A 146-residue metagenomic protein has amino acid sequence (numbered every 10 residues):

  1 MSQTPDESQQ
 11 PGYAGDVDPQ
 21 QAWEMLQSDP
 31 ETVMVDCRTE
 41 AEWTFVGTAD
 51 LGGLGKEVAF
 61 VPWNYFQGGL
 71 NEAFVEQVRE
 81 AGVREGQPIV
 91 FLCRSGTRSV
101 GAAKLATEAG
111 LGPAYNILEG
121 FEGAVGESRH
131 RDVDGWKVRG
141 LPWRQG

Functional and structural regions predicted by a protein language model:
M1-V33, E40-P88, S99-G146: Rhodanese-like catalytic fold shared by cysteine-dependent sulfurtransferases and DSP/PTP-type phosphatases
F91-L92: Short, surface-exposed ligand- or partner-binding patches at beta-edge/loop junctions that are enriched in aromatics
G96: Conserved G/P- and acidic residue-centered "switch" motifs that form tight phosphate/ATP-binding loops in soluble
